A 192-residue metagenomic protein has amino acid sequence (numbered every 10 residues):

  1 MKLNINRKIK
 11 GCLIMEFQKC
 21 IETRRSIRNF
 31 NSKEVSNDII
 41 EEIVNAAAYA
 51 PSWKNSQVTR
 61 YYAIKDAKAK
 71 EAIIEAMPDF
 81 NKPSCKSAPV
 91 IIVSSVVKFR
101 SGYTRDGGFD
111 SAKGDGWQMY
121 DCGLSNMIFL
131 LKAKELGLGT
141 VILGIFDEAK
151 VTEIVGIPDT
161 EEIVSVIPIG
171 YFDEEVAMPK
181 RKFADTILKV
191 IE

Functional and structural regions predicted by a protein language model:
M1-I14: Short, Lys/Arg-enriched N-terminal segments with co-localized hydrophobic residues within the first ~10-30 amino acids
F17-I27, S32, I39, R105 (+1 more regions): C-terminal helix-cap and adjacent tail motif
I40-A48: A structural motif
A47-A48, I92, G107-I154: Small-aliphatic-rich amphipathic alpha-helix that forms the alpha element of a beta-alpha
N55-C122: Glycine/small-residue-rich phosphate/adenosyl-binding loop
K82-I92, I157-M178: A glycine-rich helix N-cap at a beta->alpha junction
V96, I145, Y171: Short secondary-structure boundary segments
